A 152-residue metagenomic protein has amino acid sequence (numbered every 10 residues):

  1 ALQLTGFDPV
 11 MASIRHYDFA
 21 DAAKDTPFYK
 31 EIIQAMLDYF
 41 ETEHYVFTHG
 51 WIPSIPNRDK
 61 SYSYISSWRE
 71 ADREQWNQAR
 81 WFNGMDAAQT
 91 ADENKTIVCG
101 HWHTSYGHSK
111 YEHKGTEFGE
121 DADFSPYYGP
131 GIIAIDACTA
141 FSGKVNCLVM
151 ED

Functional and structural regions predicted by a protein language model:
L4-I133, C138-G143: Acidic, His/Gly-enriched loop-helix segments that form or flank divalent-metal centers in metallo-dependent hydrolases
E43, V149-D152: Short acidic-glycine loop/turn motifs at beta-strand connectors
V145-C147: C-terminal regions of proteins
